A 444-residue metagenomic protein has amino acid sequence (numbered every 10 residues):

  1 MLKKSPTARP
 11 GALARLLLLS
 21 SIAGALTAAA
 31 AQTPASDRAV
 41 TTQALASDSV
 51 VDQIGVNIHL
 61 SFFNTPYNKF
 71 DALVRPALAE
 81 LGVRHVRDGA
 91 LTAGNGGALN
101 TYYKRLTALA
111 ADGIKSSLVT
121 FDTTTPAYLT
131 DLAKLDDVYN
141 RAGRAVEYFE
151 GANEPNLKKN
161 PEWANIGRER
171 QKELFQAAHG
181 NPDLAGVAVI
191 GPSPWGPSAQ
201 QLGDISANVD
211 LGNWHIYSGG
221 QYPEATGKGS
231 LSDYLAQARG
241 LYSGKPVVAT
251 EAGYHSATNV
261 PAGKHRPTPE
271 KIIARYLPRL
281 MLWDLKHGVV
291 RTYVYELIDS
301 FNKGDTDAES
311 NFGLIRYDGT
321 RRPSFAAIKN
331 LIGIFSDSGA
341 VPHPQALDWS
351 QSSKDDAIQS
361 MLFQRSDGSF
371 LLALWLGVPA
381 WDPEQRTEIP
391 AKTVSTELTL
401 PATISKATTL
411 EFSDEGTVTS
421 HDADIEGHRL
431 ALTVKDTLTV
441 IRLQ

Functional and structural regions predicted by a protein language model:
A14-A25: Bacterial N-terminal signal peptides
Q32-N64: Mature N-terminal, pre-catalytic/accessory segment of carbohydrate-active enzymes
V56, V86, F149, G212 (+5 more regions): Conserved, mostly hydrophobic/aromatic
T65-F70, G96-Y103, T123-A236, G240 (+3 more regions): Active-site cleft segment of glycoside hydrolase catalytic domains centered on the general acid/base Glu
K69-G96, S117: Catalytic domains of carbohydrate-active enzymes, especially glycoside hydrolases
Y254, V260-F335, Q345-D356: Aromatic/acidic polysaccharide-binding cleft in carbohydrate-active enzymes
D348-T403: Carbohydrate-binding surface patches
T419-Q444: C-terminal beta-strand-rich structural cap/linker in extracellular carbohydrate-active enzymes
